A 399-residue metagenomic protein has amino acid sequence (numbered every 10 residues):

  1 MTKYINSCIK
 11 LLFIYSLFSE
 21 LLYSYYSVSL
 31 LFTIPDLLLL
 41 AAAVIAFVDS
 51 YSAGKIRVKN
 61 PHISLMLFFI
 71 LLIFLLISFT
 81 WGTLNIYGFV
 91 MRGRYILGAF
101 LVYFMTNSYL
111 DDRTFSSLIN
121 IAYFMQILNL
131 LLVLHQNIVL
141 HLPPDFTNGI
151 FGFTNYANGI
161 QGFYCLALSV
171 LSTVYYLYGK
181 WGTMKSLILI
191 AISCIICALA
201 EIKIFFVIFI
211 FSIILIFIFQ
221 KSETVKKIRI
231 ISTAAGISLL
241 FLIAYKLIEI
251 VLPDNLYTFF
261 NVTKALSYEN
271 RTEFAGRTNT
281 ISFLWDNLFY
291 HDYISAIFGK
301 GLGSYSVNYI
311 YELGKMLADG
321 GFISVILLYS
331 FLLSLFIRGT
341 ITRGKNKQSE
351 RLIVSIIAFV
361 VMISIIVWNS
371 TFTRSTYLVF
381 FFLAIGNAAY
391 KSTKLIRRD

Functional and structural regions predicted by a protein language model:
M1-T258, V307-R398: Hydrophobic transmembrane helix bundles of membrane-integrated enzymes that assemble and modify cell-envelope
P143, L266-S324, G339-G344: Long extracytoplasmic/lumenal interhelical loops at the membrane interface of multi-pass membrane proteins
L252-E269, G299: Flexible internal linker/loop segments at domain or repeat junctions
